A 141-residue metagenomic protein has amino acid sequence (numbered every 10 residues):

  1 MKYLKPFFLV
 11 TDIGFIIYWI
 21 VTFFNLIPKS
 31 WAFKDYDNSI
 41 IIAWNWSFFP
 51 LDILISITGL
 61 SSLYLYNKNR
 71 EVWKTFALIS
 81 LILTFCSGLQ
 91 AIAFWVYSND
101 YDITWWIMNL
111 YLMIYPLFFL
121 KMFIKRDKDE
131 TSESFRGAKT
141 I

Functional and structural regions predicted by a protein language model:
M1-V10: N-terminal membrane topogenic signal
T11-L54: Hydrophobic transmembrane helix segments
F24-S30, L89-D100: Juxtamembrane "helix-exit" motif on the non-cytosolic side of transmembrane helices
K34-I42, Y97-Y111: Non-cytosolic membrane-interface motifs at loop->transmembrane helix junctions
D52, K74-A93, N109-P116: Hydrophobic alpha-helical membrane segments
I57-L78: Juxtamembrane helix-break-helix junctions at the cytosolic face of small multi-pass alpha-helical membrane proteins
L112-E133: Membrane-water interface at the C-terminal end of transmembrane alpha helices
